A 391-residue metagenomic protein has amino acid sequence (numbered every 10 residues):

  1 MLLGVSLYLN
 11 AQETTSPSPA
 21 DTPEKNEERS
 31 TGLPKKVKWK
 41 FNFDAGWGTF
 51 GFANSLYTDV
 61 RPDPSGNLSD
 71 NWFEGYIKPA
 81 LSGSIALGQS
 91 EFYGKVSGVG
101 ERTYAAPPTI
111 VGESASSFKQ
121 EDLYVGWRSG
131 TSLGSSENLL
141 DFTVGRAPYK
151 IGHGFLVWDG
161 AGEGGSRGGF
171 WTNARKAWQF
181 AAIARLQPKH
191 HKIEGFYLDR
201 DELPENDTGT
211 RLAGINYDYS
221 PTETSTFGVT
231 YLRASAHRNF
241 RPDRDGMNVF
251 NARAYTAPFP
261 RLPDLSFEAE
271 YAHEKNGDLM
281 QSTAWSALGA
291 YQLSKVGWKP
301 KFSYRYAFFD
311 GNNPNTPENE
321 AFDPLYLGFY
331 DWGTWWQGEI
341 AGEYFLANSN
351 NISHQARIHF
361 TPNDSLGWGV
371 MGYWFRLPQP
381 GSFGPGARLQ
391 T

Functional and structural regions predicted by a protein language model:
L2-N10: Hydrophobic h-region of N-terminal signal peptides that target proteins for export in Gram-negative bacteria
A11-F142, A182-P188, A252, F259-R261 (+7 more regions): Beta-barrel outer-membrane channel/assembly domains of diderm bacteria
A53-P62, A105-V111, G154-A161, R200-L212 (+4 more regions): Outer-membrane beta-barrel translocator domains and adjoining extracellular loop/strand segments of Gram-negative
G75-E202, R211-G214, D218-T222, T226 (+1 more regions): Outer membrane beta-barrel
L186, H190-A269: Internal metal/ion-chelating core segments
L232-A234, A272, A307-F309, T361 (+1 more regions): Histidine- and/or cysteine-centered catalytic micro-motif in compact active-site loops
A236-N313: Long, internal scaffold/assembly segments composed of regular secondary structure
G277, A284-S286, S294-K295, K301-F360: C-terminal outer-membrane beta-barrel translocator/porin domains of Gram-negative envelope proteins and their
